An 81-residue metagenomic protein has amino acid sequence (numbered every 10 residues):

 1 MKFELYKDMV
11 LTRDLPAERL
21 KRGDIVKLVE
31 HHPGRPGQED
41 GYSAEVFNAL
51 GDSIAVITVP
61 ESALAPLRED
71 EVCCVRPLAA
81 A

Functional and structural regions predicted by a protein language model:
F3-L67, A80: Basic/aromatic-rich interaction segments and small domains that mediate binding to polyanionic partners
V72-A81: Short, charged, intrinsically disordered terminal tails
